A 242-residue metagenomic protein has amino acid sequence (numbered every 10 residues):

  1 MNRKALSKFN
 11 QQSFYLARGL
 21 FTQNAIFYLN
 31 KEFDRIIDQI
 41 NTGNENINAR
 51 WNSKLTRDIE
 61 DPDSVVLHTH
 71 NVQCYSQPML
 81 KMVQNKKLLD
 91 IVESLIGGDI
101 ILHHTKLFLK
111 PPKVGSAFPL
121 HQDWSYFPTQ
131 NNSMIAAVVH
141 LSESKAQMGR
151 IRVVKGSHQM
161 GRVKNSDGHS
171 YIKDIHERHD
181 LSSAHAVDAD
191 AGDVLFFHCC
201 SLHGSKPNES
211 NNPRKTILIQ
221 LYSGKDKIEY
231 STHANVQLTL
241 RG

Functional and structural regions predicted by a protein language model:
M1-Q12, R18-L120, L238-R241: Non-heme Fe(II)-dependent double-stranded beta-helix
S13-F14, G192: Catalytic palm active-site di-aspartate
L16-A17, I135-V139, L195-F197: Short hydrophobic-aromatic micro-motifs
Q23, Y126, H203: Glycine-rich nucleotide phosphate-binding loop and flanking beta-alpha elements of Rossmann-like dinucleotide-binding
Y28-N30, I36-I47, W51-N52, T56-E60 (+3 more regions): Non-heme Fe(II)/2-oxoglutarate
S76-K81, D180-H185, S205-K206: Active-site rim elements
D90-I91, V114-V187, D226-N235: Catalytic core of non-heme Fe(II) oxygenases with the double-stranded beta-helix
T105-L107, A137-V139, I217-L221: A structural signal for short, well-ordered beta-strand segments
